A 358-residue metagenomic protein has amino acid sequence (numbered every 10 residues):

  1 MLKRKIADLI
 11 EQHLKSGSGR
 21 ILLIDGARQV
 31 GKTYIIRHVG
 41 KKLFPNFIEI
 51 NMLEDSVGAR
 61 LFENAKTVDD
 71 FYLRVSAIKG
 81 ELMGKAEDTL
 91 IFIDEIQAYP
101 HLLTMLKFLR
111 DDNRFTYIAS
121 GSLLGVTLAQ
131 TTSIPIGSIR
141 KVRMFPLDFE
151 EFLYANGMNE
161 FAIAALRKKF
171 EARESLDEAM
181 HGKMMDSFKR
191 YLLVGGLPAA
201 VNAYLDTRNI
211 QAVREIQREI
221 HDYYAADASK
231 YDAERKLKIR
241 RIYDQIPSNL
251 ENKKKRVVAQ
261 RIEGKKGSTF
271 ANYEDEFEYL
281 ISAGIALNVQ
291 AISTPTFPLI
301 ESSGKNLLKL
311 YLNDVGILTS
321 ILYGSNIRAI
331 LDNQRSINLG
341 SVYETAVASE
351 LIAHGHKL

Functional and structural regions predicted by a protein language model:
L2-G17: Pre-Walker A adenine-sensing motif
I24: Hydrophobic anchor at the beta1->P-loop junction of P-loop NTPases
K32: Conserved lysine of the Walker
I35, V39: Hydrophobic positions on the alpha1 helix immediately C-terminal to the Walker A/P-loop
E54-A86: Short glycine-rich substrate-engagement loop in P-loop NTPases that contacts/grips substrate
T116-S122, R143: Structural recognition of the conserved hydrophobic beta-strand(s) that form the central parallel beta-sheet of P-loop
L128-E251: Interdomain motor-coupling "hinge/lid" segment immediately C-terminal to the ATP-binding subdomain of NTP-driven enzymes
N202-L358: Accessory nucleic acid-recognition modules appended to NTPase machines
